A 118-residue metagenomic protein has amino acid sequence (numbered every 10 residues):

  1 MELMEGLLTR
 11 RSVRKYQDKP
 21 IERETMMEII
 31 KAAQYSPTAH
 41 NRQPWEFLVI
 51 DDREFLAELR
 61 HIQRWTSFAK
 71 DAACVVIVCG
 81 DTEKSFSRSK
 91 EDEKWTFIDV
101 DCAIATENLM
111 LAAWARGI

Functional and structural regions predicted by a protein language model:
M1-C74, G80-D81, S85: N-terminal amphipathic, basic helical "cap/leader" segment at the start of enzyme domains
A33, V76, E91-I118: Small-aliphatic-rich amphipathic alpha-helix that forms the alpha element of a beta-alpha
F86-K90: Short, conserved acidic/polar surface loops in the N-terminal third of protein domains
